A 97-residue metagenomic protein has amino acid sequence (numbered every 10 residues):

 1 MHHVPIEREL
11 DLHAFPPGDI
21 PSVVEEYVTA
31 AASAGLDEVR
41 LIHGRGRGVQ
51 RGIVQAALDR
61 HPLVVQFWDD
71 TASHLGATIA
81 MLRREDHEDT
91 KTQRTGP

Functional and structural regions predicted by a protein language model:
M1-P97: Long, charged, low-complexity intrinsically disordered regions
